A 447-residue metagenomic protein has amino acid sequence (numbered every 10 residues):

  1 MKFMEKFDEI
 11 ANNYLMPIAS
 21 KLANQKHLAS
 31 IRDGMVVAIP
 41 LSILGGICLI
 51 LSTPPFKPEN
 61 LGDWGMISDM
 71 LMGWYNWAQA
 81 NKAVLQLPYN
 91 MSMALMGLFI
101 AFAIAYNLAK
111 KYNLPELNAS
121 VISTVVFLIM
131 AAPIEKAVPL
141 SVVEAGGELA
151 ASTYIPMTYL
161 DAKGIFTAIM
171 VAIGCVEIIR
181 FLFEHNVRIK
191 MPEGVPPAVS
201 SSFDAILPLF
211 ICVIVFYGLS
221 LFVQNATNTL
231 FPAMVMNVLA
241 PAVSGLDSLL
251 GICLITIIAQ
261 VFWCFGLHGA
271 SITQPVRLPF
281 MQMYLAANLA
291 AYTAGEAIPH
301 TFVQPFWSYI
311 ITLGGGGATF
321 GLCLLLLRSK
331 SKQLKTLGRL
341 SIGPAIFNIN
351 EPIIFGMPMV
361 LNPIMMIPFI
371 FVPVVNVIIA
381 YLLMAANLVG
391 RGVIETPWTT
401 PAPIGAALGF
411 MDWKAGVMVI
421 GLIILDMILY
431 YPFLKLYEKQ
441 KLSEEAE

Functional and structural regions predicted by a protein language model:
K2-I43, C48-I50, P54-K57, N76-H268 (+1 more regions): Signature of multi-pass transmembrane helix bundles
K2-L22, K57-M70, A286-I298, G321-C323 (+3 more regions): Transmembrane alpha-helical segments and their short flanking loops that form helix-hairpins/helix-helix interfaces
S42, D69-A80, M96-I100, A291-A294 (+1 more regions): Hydrophobic, membrane-facing alpha-helical anchors
I100-Y112, E116-S120, M283, L361-I379: Hydrophobic transmembrane alpha-helices that form the pore/transport pathway of multi-pass ion and small-solute
L117-A151, L207-V215, Y292-S308, K335-I367: Hydrophobic alpha-helical transmembrane segments of integral membrane proteins
N118-F127, G266, Q274-P279, F369-N376 (+1 more regions): Central hydrophobic cores of alpha-helical transmembrane segments in multi-pass integral membrane proteins
I211-S329, S341: Generic multipass alpha-helical transmembrane bundles of integral membrane proteins
